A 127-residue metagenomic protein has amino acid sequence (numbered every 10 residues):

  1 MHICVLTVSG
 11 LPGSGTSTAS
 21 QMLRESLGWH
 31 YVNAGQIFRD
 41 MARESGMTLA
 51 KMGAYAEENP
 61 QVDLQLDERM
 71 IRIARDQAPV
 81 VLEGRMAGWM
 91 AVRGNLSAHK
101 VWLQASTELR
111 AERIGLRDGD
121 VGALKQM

Functional and structural regions predicted by a protein language model:
V8: Hydrophobic anchor at the beta1->P-loop junction of P-loop NTPases
L11: P-loop (Walker A) phosphate-binding loop of NTP-binding proteins
G15: Conserved glycine(s) of the Walker
A19: Hydrophobic positions on the alpha1 helix immediately C-terminal to the Walker A/P-loop
M22: Active-site signature of alpha/beta-hydrolase-fold catalytic machinery across serine- and Asp/Cys-nucleophile hydrolases
E25-V32: Post-Walker A helix-loop "phosphate-sensing" segment adjacent to the P-loop in P-loop NTPases
A34-R93, T107-E108, G119-A123: ATP-dependent small-molecule kinase phosphotransfer cores that center on conserved nucleotide phosphate-binding segments
N95-D118, K125-M127: Conserved phosphate-donor/acceptor-positioning beta-strand/loop module used by diverse small-molecule
